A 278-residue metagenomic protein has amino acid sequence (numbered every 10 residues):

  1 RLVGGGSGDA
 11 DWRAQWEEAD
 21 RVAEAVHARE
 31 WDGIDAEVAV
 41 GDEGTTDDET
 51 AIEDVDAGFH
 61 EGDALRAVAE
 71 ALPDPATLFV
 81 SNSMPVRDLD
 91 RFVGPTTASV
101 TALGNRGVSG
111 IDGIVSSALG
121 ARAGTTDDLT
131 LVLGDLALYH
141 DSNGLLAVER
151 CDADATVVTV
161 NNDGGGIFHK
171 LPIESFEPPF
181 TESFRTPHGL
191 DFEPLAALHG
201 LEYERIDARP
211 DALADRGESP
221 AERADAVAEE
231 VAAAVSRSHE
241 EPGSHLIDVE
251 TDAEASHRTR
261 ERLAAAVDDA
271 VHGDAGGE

Functional and structural regions predicted by a protein language model:
R1-A25, V148, S219: Glycine-rich, acidic loop regions that bind phosphate or pyrophosphate groups
L2-W12, A51-G58, F79, E182-T186 (+1 more regions): Hydrophobic alpha-helical scaffolding
V3, A25-G41, A264-E278: Short amphipathic alpha-helical segments
D11, E17, H27-A28, T181 (+1 more regions): Conserved alpha-helical scaffold segments that buttress catalytic/binding sites
D20-P85, A253: Active-site pocket-lining segments that scaffold enzyme catalytic pockets across diverse folds
T45-T46, R66, D88-E278: Thiamine diphosphate
